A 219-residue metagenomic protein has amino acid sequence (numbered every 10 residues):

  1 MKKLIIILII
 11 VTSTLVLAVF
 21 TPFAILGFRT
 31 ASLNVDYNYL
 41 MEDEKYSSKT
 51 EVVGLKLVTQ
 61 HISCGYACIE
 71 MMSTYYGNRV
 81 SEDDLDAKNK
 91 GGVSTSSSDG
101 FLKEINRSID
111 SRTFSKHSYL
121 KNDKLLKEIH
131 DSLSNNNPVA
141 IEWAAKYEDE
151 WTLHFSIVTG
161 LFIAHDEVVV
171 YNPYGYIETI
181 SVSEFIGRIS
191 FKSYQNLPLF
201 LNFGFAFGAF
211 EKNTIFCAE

Functional and structural regions predicted by a protein language model:
L4-S98, A145, I163-A164, F216-E219: Active-site-adjacent structural segments surrounding the nucleophilic cysteine of cysteine proteases and isopeptidases
L33, D99-I105, S115-N122, D131: A broad, low-specificity signal for short, low-complexity segments enriched in glycine/proline and polar/charged
L33-N34, V93, T159-E219: Noncatalytic regulatory segments and standalone regulatory/sensor domains
Q60, G65-M72, S81, S97-I105 (+5 more regions): Stable alpha-helical elements in mature extracytoplasmic
C68, M72-Y76, N89, I105 (+5 more regions): Sec/Tat-exported extracytoplasmic proteins
E82-T95, D110-L125: Catalytic cysteine-centered active-site loop
N122-N172: Active-site-adjacent substructure of cysteine-protease-like catalytic cores
